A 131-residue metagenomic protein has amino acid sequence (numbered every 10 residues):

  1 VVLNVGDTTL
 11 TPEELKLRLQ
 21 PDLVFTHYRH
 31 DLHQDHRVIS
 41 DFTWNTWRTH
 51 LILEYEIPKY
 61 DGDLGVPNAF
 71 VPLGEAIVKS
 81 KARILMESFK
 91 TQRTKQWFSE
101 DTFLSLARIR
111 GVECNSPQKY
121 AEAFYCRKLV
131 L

Functional and structural regions predicted by a protein language model:
V1-L51, G65, E87, T102 (+1 more regions): Active-site beta-strand->loop->alpha-helix modules in alpha/beta enzyme cores, enriched in Gly/His/Asp(Glu)
R18-L19, N45-L51, Y55, F70-L131: C-terminal accessory domains and tails appended to enzymatic cores
Y28-R29, E56-P58: Histidine-centered beta-alpha loop that forms part of the nucleotide-sugar donor binding/catalytic region in diverse
G62-A69: Flexible "cap/lid" loop of the alpha/beta hydrolase fold
